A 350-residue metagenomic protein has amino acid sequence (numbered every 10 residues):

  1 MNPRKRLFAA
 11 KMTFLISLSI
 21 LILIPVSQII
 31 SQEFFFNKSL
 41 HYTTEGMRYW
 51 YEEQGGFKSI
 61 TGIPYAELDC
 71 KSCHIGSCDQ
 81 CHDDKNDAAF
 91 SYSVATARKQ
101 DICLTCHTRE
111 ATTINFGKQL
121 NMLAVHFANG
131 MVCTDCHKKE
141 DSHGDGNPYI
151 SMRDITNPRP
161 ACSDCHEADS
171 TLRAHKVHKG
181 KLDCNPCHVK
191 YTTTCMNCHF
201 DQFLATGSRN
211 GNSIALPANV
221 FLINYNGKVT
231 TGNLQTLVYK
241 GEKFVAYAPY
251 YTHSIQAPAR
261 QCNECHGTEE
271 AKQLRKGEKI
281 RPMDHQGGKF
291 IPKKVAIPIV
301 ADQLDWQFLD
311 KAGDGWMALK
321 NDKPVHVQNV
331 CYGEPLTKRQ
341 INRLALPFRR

Functional and structural regions predicted by a protein language model:
M1-A9: N-terminal secretory signal peptides that target proteins for export/translocation
A9-A10, V26: Acidic, Ala/Val/Gly-enriched low-complexity intrinsically disordered segments
L15-P25: Bacterial N-terminal signal peptides
V26-R98, L104-K181, N210-Q256, V295-R350: Sequence context of c-type cytochrome heme-c attachment sites
T171-I214, T268: Repeat-solenoid scaffold signature
D201-G227, E278-I291: Active/binding-pocket-proximal capping segment
P258-R260, E270-I297: C-terminal/domain-terminus segments
C262-C265: Hydrophobic, well-ordered secondary-structure elements that form the walls of internal hydrophobic environments
